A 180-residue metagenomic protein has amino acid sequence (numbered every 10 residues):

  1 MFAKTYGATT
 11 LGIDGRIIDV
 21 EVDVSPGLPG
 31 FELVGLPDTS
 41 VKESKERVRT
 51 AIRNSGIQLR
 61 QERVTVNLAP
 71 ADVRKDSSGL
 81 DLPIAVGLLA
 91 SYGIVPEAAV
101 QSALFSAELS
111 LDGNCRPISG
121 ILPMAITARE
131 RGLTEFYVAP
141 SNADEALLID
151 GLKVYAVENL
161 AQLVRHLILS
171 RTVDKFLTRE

Functional and structural regions predicted by a protein language model:
M1-E180: Peripheral, non-AAA+ core regions of ATP-driven protein-machinery
